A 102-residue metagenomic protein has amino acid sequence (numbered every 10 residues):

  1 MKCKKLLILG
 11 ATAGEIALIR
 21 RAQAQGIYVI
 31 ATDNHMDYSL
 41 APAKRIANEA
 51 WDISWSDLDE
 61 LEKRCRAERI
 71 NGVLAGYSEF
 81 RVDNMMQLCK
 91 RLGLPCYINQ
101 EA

Functional and structural regions predicted by a protein language model:
M1-A102: ATP-binding N-terminal substructure of ATP-dependent carboxylate-amine bond-forming enzymes
